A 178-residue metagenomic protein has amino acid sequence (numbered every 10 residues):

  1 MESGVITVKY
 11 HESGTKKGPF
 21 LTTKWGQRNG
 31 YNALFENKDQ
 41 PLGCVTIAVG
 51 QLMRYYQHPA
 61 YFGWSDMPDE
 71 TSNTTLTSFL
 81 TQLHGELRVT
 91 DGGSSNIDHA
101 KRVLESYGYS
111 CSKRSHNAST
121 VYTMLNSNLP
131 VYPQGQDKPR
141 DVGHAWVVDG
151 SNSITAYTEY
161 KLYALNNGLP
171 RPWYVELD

Functional and structural regions predicted by a protein language model:
M1, H116-S119, T123-D178: Active-site signature of cysteine proteases
M1-G92: Active-site-adjacent structural segments surrounding the nucleophilic cysteine of cysteine proteases and isopeptidases
K9, G30, R54, S106-G108 (+3 more regions): Intrinsically disordered, low-complexity N-terminal regions enriched in serine/proline/glycine with scattered basic
K9, K16-K17, K24, K38 (+4 more regions): Context-gated lysine
D39-L42, G50-L52, A60, G85-N96 (+5 more regions): Solvent-exposed loop/turn segments at secondary-structure junctions within structured extracellular/periplasmic domains
G43-R54, F79, V103, C111-R114 (+3 more regions): Structural recognition of the beta-strand scaffold that forms the well-ordered cores of secreted hydrolase catalytic
H58-P59, T77-S78, H84-G85, H99-S112 (+2 more regions): Loop/turn elements at helix/coil->beta-strand transitions in domains of secreted/extracellular proteins
